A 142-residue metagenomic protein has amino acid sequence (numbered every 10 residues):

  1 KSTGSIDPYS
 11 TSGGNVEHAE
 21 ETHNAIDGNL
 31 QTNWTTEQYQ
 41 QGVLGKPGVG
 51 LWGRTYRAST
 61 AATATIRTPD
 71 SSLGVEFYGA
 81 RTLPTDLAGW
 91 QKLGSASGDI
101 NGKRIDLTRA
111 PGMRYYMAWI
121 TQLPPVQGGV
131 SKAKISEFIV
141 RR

Functional and structural regions predicted by a protein language model:
K1-Y56: Disordered, acidic Ser/Thr/Pro-rich linker "stalks" and the adjacent N-terminal cap of the next globular domain
T3-I6, A62-A64, Y116-A118, F138: Generic beta-strand hydrophobic packing signal
E17, N24-I26, V43-G45, P69 (+3 more regions): A generic structural signal for short, solvent-exposed coil/turn residues that cap or connect secondary-structure
G48-G50, T60-T63, G102, Y115: Intrinsic-disorder/low-complexity, polar/charged segments enriched in Ser/Thr/Lys/Arg/Asp/Glu/Gln
G50-T60, L107-P111: Extracellular and analogous surface-interaction loops
A58-S71: A short beta-strand element within beta-rich, extracytoplasmic domains of secreted/secretory-pathway proteins
D70-R142: Trp- and acidic/polar-enriched beta-sheet ligand-binding modules for extracellular glycan and matrix recognition
